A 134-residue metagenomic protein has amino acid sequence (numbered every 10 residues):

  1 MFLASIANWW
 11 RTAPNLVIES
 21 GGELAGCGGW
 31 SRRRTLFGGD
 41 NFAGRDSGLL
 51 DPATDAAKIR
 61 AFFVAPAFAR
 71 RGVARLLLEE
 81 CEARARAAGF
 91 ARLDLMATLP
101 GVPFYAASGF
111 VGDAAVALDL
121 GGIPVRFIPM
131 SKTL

Functional and structural regions predicted by a protein language model:
M1-I6: Conserved GNAT-fold acetyl-CoA-binding loop/helix
T12, E19-A69, R84, L118-R126: Conserved acyl-donor/pantetheine-binding loop and adjacent beta-alpha core of acyl/acetyltransferases and related
A67-F68, G72-E80: Conserved acetyl-CoA pyrophosphate-binding loop and the N-cap/start of the following alpha-helix in GNAT-like
A69, L93-P103, D119-G121: Conserved beta-strand-loop-alpha-helix junction that forms the acyl-donor binding cleft
L78, A85-T98: Conserved GNAT acetyl-CoA-binding A-motif
A106-A115: Conserved acetyl-CoA-binding loop of GNAT-fold acetyltransferases
